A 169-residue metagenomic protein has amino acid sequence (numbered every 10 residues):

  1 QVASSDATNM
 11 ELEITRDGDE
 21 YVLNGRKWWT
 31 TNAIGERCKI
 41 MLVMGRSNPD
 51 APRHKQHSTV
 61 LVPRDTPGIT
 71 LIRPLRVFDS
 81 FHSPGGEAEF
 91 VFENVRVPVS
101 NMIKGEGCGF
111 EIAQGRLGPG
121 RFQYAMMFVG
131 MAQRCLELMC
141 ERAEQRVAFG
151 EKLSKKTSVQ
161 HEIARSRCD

Functional and structural regions predicted by a protein language model:
Q1-T15: A gly/ser-rich beta-alpha-beta helix-loop segment of oxidoreductase catalytic cores
A3, W28-G35, F81, P119-Y124: Glycine-rich phosphate/pyrophosphate-binding beta-alpha loops
S5-T8, A33-C38, R53-Q56, H82-P84 (+1 more regions): Short glycine/proline-enriched turns and hinge-like loops at secondary-structure junctions
I14, L23-G25, V60, F92 (+2 more regions): Buried hydrophobic positions in well-ordered alpha/beta secondary-structure cores of metabolic enzymes
G18-V22, I40, E87-E89: A generic structural signal for beta-strand entry/edge sites
R26-I72: A short core secondary-structure module
L71-D169: Glycine-rich beta->alpha junctions and the first turn(s) of the following alpha-helix
